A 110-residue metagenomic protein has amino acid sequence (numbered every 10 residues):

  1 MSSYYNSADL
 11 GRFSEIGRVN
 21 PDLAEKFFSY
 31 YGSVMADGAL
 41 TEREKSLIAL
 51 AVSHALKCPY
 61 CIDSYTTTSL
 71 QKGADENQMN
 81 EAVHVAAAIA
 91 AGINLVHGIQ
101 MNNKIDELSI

Functional and structural regions predicted by a protein language model:
M1-R43, H97-I110: Acidic, glycine/proline-rich low-complexity segments that act as flexible tails and inter-domain linkers
S3, Q78-I105: C-terminal structural segments of small proteins and small subunits
G17, A55, A88-A91: Short gly/ser-rich anion-binding loops that grip negatively charged ligand groups
A24, D63-M79, N102: Iron-sulfur (Fe-S) cluster-binding segments and ferredoxin-like electron-carrier domains, especially [2Fe-2S]
G32, A49, T66-L70: Amphipathic alpha-helical segments within well-ordered protein domains
V34-D37, T68, A86-I89: Alpha-helix C-capping/helix-to-loop hinge sites
A39-L56, E76-H84: Immediate flanking context of iron-sulfur cluster ligation sites
C58-C61: Short cysteine clusters
